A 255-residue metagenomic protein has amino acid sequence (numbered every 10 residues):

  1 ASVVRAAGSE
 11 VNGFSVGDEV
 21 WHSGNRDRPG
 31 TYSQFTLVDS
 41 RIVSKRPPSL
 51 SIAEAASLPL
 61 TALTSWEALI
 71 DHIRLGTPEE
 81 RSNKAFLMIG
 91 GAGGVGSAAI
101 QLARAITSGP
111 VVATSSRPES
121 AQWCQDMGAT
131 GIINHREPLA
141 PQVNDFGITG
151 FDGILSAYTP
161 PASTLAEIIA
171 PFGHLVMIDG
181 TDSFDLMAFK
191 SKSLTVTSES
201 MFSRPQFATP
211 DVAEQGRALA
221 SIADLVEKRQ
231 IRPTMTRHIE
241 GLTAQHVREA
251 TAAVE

Functional and structural regions predicted by a protein language model:
A1-D27: Glycine-rich beta-strand-centered segment in the early N-terminal region that forms part of a ligand/cofactor-binding
S15, P48-S51, R74-A85, T149-G150: Short helix-loop-beta connector
W21-H22, L87, L155, V176: Hydrophobic beta-strand signal
D27-S40: A structural motif shared across PLP-dependent enzymes of the aminotransferase-like
T31-Y32, S115-W123, S183-L186: Short, glycine/polar-rich helix-capping loops at beta-to-alpha or helix-loop-helix junctions that flank or form
A56-E137: Mid-domain Rossmann-like dinucleotide-binding core that forms the NAD(H)/NADP(H) cofactor-binding site
T77-R81, M127, G131-E199: Glycine-rich cofactor phosphate-binding loops and adjacent beta1-alpha1 units of small-molecule cofactor enzyme domains
D211-E255: C-terminal hydrophobic helical "lid"/dimerization subdomain of Rossmann-like NAD(P)H-dependent oxidoreductases
